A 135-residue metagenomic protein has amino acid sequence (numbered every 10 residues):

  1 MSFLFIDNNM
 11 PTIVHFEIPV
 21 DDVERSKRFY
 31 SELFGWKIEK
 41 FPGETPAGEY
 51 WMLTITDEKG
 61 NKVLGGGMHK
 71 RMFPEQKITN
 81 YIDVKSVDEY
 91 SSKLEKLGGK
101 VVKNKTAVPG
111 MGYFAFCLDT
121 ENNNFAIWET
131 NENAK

Functional and structural regions predicted by a protein language model:
S2-K27, K77-N80, T130-K135: N-terminal beta-strand motif that seeds the catalytic metal site of vicinal oxygen chelate
D7, W36-K37, S92-V102, T120: Charge-dense, helix-prone N-terminal extensions
N8-P11, E17-K62: Core segments of cupin and vicinal oxygen chelate
I13-D21, K70-E95, Y113-L118: Vicinal oxygen chelate
S26-Y30, L94, N122: Conserved active-site tyrosine of GNAT-family acetyltransferases
P42-E44, D57, G67-H69, Y90-K93: Residue-level hotspots at or immediately adjacent to binding/recognition sites across diverse folds
E44-E49, P74-Q76, V108-Y113: Short acidic/glycine-enriched loop/turn segments that link adjacent beta-strands
